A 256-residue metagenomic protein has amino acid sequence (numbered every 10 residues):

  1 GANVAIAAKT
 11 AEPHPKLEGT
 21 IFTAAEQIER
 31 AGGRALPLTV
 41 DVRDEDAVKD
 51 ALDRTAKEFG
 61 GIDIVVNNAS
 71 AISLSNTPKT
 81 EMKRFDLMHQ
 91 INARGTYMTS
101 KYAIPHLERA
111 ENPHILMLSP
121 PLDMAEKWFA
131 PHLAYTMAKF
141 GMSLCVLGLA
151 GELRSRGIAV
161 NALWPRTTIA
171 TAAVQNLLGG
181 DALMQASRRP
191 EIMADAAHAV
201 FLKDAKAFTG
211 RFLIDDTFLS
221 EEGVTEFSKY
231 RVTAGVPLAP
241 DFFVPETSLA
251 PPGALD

Functional and structural regions predicted by a protein language model:
A2-T23: Conserved glycine-rich Rossmann-like NAD(P)H-binding loop of the short-chain dehydrogenase/reductase
G19, T39-A51, M82: The beta1-alpha1 cofactor-binding region of Rossmann-like NAD(H)/NADP(H)-dependent oxidoreductases
A31-L36, R54-N67, S73, A159: A glycine-rich helix->loop->beta "capping" turn within Rossmann-like NAD(P)(H)-dependent oxidoreductase domains
A51, V66, T99-A103, L107 (+2 more regions): Hydrophobic positions on the long internal alpha-helix of Rossmann-like NAD(P)-dependent oxidoreductase domains
N76-T77, E81-D86: Substrate-binding pocket helix/loop in short-chain dehydrogenase/reductase
E108-S155, W164-I169, G179: Catalytic loop of short-chain dehydrogenase/reductase
A162-L163, D181-D256: C-terminal helical subdomain
